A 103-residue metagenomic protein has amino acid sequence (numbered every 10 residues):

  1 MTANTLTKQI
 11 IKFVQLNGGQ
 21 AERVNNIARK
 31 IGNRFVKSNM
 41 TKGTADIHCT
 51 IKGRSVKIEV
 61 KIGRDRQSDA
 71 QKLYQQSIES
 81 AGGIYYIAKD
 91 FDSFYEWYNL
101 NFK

Functional and structural regions predicted by a protein language model:
M1-K103: Catalytic phosphate/metal-binding cores of nucleic-acid and nucleotide-processing enzymes, i.e., regions that mediate
